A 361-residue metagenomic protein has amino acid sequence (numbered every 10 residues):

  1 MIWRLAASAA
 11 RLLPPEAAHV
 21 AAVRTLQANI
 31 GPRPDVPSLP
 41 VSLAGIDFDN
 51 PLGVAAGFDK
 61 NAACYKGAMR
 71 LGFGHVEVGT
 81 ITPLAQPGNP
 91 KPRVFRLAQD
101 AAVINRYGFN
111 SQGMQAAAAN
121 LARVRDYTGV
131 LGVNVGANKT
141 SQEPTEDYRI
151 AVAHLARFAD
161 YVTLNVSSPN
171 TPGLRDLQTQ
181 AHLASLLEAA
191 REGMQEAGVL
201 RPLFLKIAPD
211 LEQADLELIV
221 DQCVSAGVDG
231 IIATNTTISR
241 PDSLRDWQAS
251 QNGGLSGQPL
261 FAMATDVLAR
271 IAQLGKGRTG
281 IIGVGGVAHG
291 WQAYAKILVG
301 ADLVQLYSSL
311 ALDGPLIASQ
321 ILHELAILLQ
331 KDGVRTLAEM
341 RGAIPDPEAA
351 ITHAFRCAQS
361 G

Functional and structural regions predicted by a protein language model:
M1-L131, K139: N-terminal capping/small domains of soluble enzymes
M1-P34, R93-F95, D100-Q112, A119 (+2 more regions): Alpha/beta catalytic cores of nucleotide-metabolism and tRNA/nucleoside-modifying enzymes
V23-P34, P169-H182, D221-G277: Glycine/Thr-rich beta-alpha phosphate-binding loop at enzyme active sites
G45-G53, Y127-V135, Q195-L211, Q273-G283: Short beta-strand/loop segments at the ligand-binding rim of alpha/beta enzyme cores
N61-A68, R149, L211-S225, Q273 (+2 more regions): Catalytic cores of alpha/beta
G72-Q86, V166-S168, G230-R240, G286-V287 (+1 more regions): Glycine-rich phosphate-binding active-site loops on the catalytic face of alpha/beta enzymes
L84-R93, M114-A116, R123, N170-R201 (+4 more regions): Active-site-adjacent beta->alpha loops and helix N-cap segments on the catalytic face of soluble alpha/beta enzymes
A137-R149, D176, H182, L205-S225: Active-site glycine- and acidic-residue-rich loops that bind and position anionic ligands or nucleotide-like cofactors
